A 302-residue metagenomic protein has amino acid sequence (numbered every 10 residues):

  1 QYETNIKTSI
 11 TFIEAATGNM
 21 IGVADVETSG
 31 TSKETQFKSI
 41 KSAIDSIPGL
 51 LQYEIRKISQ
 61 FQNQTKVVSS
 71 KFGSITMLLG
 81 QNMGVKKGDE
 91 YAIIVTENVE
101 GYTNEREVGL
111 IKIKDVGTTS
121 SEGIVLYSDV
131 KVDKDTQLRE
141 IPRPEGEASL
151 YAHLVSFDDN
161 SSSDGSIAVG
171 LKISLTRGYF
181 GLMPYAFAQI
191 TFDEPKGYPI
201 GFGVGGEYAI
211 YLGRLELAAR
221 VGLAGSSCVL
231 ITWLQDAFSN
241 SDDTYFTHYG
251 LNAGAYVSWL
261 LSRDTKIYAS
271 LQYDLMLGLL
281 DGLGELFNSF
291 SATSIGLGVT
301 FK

Functional and structural regions predicted by a protein language model:
Q1-K302: Surface-exposed, polar/charged interaction patches used for macromolecular assembly or partner binding
